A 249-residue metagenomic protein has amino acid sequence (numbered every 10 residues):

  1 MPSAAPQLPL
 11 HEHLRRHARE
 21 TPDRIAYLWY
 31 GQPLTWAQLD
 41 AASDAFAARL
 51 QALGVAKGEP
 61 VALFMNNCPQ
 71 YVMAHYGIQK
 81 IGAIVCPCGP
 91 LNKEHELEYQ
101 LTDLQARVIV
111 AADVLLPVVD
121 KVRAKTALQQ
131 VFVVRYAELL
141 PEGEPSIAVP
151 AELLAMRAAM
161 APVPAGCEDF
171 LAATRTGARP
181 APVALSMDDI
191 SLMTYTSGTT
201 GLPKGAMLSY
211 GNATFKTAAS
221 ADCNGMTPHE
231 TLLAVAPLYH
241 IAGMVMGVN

Functional and structural regions predicted by a protein language model:
A4-P6, I25-C68, V72-Y76, K93-E98: Conserved AMP-binding/adenylate-forming core of the ANL superfamily
T35-A37, P182-A184, S191-F215: Conserved AMP-binding A3 loop
D40-A45, A173-A178, M187, A206-P228 (+1 more regions): Conserved structural elements of the adenylate-forming
A52-L53, K80-A172: Structural core segment of the AMP-binding/adenylate-forming
V61, I78, I109, I190 (+3 more regions): Conserved S/T- and glycine-rich ATP-binding loop of Class I adenylate-forming
M65-C68, G89, M226, A236-H240: Conserved AMP-binding
G77-I81, G243-N249: Conserved short alpha-helical elements in the N-terminal third of ANL/AMP-binding
M160-Y195, L202, G225-T231: Conserved pre-ATP/AMP-binding loop-to-beta segment of ANL
